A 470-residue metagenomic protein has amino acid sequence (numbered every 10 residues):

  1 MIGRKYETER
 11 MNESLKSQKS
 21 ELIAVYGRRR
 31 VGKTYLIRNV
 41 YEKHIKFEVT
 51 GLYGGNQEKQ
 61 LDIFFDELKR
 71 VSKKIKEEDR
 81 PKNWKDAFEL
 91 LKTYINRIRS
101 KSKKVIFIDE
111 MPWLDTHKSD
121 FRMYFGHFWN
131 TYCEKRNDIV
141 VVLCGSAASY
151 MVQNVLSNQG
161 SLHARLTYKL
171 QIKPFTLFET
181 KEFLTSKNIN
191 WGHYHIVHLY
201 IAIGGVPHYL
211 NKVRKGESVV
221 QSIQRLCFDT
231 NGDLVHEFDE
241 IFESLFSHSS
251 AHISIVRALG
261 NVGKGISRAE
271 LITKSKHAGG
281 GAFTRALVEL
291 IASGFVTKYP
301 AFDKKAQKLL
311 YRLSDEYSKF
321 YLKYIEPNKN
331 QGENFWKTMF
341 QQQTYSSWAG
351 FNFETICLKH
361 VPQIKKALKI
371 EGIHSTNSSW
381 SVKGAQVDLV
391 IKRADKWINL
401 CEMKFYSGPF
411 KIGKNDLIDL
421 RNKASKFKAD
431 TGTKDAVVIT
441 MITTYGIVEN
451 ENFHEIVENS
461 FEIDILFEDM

Functional and structural regions predicted by a protein language model:
M1-M339, I439: Phosphate-binding site recognition
F302, L309-M470: A cross-kingdom feature that marks ATP-driven nucleic-acid transaction machinery
